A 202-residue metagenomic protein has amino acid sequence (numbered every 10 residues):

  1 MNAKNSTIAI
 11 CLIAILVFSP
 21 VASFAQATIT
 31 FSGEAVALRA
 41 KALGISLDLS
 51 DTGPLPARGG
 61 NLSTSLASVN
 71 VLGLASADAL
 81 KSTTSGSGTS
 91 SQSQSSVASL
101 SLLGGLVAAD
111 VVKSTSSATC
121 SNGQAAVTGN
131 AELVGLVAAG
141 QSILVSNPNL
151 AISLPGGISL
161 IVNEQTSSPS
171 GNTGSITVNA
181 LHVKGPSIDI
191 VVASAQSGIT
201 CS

Functional and structural regions predicted by a protein language model:
N2-I10: Bacterial N-terminal signal peptides that target proteins for export
I10-P20: Bacterial N-terminal signal peptides
A25-S202: Extended, solvent-exposed, non-transmembrane regions
